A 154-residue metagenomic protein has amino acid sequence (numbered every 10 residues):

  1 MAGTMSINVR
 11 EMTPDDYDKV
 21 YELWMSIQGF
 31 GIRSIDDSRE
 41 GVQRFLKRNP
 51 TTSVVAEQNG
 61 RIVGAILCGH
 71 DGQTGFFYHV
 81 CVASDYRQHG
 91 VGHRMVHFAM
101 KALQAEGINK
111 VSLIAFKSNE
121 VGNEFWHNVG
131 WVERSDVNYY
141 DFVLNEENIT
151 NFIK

Functional and structural regions predicted by a protein language model:
A2, N128-V132, N138-K154: Terminal substrate-recognition subdomain of acyl/acetyltransferases
I7-V20: A short beta-loop-alpha structural element at the N-terminal edge of CoA-dependent acyl/N-acetyltransferase catalytic
Q43-V55, F76: A short helix-loop-beta-strand connector motif used in the catalytic cores of GNAT acetyltransferases and, in some
V55, R61-G69, F76-C81: Conserved beta-strand in the GNAT
G69-Y78, R87, R134-D136: A conserved beta-turn-beta hairpin within the catalytic core of GNAT-like acetyltransferases that forms part
V82, Q88-K101, N128: Conserved acetyl-CoA-binding loop-helix of GNAT-fold acetyltransferases
L103-A115: Conserved GNAT acetyl-CoA-binding A-motif
L113-G122, D141: Conserved beta-strand-loop-alpha-helix junction that forms the acyl-donor binding cleft
